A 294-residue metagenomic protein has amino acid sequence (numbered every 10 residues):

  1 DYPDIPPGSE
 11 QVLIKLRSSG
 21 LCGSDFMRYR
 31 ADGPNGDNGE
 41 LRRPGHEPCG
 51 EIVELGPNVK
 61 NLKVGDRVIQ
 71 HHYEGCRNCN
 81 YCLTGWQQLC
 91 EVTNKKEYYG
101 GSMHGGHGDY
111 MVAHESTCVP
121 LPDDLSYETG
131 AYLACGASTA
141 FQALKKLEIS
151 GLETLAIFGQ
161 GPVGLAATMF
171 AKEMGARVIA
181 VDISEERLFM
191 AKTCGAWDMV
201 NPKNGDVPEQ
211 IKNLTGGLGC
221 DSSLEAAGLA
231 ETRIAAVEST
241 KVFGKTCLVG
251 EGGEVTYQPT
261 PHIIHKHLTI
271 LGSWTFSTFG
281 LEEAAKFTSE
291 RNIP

Functional and structural regions predicted by a protein language model:
P3-S19, D32-L83, P122-D124: Glycine-rich beta-strand-centered segment in the early N-terminal region that forms part of a ligand/cofactor-binding
D37-N38, C76-F158: NAD(P)H dinucleotide-binding glycine-rich loop of Rossmann-like/cofactor-binding domains, especially the beta1-alpha1
D123-G205, E209: Mid-domain Rossmann-like dinucleotide-binding core that forms the NAD(H)/NADP(H) cofactor-binding site
P208-N213, G253-P294: C-terminal substrate-binding/catalytic core of Rossmann-like NAD(P)-dependent dehydrogenases/reductases
L214-S222: A glycine-rich helix->loop->beta "capping" turn within Rossmann-like NAD(P)(H)-dependent oxidoreductase domains
T240-K241: Helix-to-beta-strand junctions that scaffold the AdoMet/dcAdoMet cofactor pocket in Class I SAM-dependent enzymes
G244-K245: Glycine-centered, small-residue-biased loops immediately flanking beta-strands in adenine/cofactor-binding cores
V249-G250: Acidic carboxylate diad motif detector
